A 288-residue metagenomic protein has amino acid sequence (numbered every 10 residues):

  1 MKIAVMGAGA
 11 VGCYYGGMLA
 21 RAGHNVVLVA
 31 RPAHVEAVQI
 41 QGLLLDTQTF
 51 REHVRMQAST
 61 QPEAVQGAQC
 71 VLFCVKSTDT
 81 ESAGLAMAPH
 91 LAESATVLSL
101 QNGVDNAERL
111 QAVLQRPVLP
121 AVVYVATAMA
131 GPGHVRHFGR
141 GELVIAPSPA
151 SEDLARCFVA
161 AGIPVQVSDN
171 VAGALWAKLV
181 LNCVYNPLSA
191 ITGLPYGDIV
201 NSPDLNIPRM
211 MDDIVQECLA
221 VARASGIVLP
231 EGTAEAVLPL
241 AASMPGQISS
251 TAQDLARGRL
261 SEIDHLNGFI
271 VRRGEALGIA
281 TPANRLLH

Functional and structural regions predicted by a protein language model:
M1-R51: NAD(P)+-binding Rossmann beta1-loop-alpha1 motif at the extreme N-terminus of oxidoreductases
G7, A30, V75, Q101 (+1 more regions): Short beta-strand/turn micro-motifs composed of small residues that flank or help shape donor/cofactor-binding pockets
G23-V27, Q69-V71, E93-V97, E142 (+1 more regions): Short active-site oxyanion
H24, I163, I227: Short phosphate-binding/catalytic loops that engage adenosine nucleotides
F50-H134: Rossmann-like NAD(P)(H) cofactor-binding subdomain of soluble oxidoreductases
L100-K178, V184: Rossmann-fold dinucleotide-binding core
V159, R209-H288: NAD(P)-dependent Rossmann-like dehydrogenase/reductase catalytic/cofactor-binding core
A172-G197, N206-A220, P245-G246: Active-site-proximal catalytic alpha-helix in oxidoreductases
